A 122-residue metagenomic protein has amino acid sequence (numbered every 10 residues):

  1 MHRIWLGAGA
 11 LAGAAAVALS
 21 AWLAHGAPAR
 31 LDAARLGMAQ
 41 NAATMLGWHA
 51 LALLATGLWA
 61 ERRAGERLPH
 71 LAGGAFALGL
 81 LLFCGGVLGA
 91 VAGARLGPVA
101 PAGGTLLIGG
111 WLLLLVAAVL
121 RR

Functional and structural regions predicted by a protein language model:
M1-R122: Polytopic transmembrane helical bundles with strong interfacial aromatic enrichment
